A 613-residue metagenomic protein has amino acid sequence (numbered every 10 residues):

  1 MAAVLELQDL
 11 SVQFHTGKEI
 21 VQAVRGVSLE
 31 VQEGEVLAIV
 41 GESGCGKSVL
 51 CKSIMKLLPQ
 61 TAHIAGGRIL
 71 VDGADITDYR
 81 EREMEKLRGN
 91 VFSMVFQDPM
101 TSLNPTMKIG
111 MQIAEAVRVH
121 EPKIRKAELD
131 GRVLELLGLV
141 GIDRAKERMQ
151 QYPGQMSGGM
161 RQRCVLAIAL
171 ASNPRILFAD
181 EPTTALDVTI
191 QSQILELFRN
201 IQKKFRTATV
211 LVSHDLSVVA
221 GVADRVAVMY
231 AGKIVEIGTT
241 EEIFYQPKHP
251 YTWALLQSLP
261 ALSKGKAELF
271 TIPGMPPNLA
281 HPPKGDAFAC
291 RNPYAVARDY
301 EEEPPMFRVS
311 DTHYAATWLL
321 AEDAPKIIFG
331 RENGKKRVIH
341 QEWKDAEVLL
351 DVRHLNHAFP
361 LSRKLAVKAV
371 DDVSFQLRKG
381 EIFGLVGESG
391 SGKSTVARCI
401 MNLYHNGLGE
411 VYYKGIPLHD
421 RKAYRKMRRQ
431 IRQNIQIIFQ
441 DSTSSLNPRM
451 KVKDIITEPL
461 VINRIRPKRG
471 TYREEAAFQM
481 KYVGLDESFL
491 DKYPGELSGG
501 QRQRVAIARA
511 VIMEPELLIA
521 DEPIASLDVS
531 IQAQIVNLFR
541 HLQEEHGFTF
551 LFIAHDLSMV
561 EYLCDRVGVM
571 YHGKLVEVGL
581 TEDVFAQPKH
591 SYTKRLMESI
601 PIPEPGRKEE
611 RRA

Functional and structural regions predicted by a protein language model:
A3, D143-K146, T239-V348, T581-A613: Short catalytic/signature loops enriched in Gly
V40-G41, V386-G387: The feature captures the beta-strand-to-loop junction immediately N-terminal to the Walker
H63-D75, G409-D420: Conserved ABC transporter NBD signature motif
D75, E128-E147, T471-S488, M597-E598: Conserved ABC ATPase "signature" region
Q151-M156, M160, Y493-L497, Q501: Conserved ABC ATPase signature
N173, E514: Conserved catalytic motifs of ABC-family nucleotide-binding domains
P182, L186-E268, E388, L527 (+1 more regions): P-loop NTP-binding/switch modules centered on Walker-like glycine-rich loops
